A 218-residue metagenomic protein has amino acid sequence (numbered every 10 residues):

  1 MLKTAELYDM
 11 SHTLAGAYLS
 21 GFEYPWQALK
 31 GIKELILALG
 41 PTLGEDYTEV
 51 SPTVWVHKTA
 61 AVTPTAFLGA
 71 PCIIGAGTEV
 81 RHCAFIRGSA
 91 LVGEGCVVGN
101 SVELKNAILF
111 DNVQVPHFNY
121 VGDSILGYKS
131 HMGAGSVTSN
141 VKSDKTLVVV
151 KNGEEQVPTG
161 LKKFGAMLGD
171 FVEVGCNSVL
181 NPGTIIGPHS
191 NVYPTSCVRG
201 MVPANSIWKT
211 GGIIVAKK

Functional and structural regions predicted by a protein language model:
M1-T53, K58, H189, T195 (+1 more regions): Terminal amphipathic alpha-helical/low-complexity segments used for targeting or macromolecular assembly
A15, L109-D111, P116-K218: Glycine-rich hexapeptide-repeat left-handed beta-helix
Y18, C83, N177: Flexible, glycine/proline-enriched loop segments at strand-loop-helix junctions that form or flank small-ligand binding
S51, H57, G69, G127 (+1 more regions): Residue-level recognition of the GNAT/N-acetyltransferase active site
V56-K58, V62-S101: Glycine-rich active-site/cofactor-binding loop and its immediate structural neighborhood
P71-C72, S89, V102, A107 (+2 more regions): Pentapeptide-repeat beta-helix register
